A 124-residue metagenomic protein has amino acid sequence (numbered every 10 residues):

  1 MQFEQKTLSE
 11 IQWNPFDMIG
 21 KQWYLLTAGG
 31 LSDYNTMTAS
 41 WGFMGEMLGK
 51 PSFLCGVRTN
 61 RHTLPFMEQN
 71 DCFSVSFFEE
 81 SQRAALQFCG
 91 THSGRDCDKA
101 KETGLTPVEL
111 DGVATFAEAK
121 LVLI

Functional and structural regions predicted by a protein language model:
M1-I124: Active-site-proximal mixed secondary-structure blocks
